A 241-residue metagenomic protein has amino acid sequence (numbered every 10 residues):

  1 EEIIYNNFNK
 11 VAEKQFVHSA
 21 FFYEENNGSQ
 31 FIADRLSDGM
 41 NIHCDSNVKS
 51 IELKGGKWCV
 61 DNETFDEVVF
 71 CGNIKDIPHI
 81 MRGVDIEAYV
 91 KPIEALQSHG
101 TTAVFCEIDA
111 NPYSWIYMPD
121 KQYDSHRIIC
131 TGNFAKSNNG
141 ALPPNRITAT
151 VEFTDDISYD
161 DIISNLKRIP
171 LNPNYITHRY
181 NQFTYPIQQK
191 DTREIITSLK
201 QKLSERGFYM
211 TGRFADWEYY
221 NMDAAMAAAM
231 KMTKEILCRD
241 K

Functional and structural regions predicted by a protein language model:
E1-T64, C71: Active-site/ligand-binding neighborhood in enzyme catalytic cores
F21-S29, F70, A95, D155 (+1 more regions): Aromatic-acidic/polar surface patches that form glycan- and anion
E25-A33, H99, K121-Q122, Y159 (+1 more regions): A structural signal for well-ordered alpha-helical scaffolds and beta->alpha junctions
G39, I80-G83, E235, R239: Active-site catalytic microenvironments for nucleophilic, acid-base chemistry
K49-I169, S198: Mid-domain catalytic core of redox enzymes that form a hydrophobic substrate pocket/lid adjacent to a catalytic redox
T131, A135-K241: Conserved flavin/dinucleotide-binding core of flavoenzymes
